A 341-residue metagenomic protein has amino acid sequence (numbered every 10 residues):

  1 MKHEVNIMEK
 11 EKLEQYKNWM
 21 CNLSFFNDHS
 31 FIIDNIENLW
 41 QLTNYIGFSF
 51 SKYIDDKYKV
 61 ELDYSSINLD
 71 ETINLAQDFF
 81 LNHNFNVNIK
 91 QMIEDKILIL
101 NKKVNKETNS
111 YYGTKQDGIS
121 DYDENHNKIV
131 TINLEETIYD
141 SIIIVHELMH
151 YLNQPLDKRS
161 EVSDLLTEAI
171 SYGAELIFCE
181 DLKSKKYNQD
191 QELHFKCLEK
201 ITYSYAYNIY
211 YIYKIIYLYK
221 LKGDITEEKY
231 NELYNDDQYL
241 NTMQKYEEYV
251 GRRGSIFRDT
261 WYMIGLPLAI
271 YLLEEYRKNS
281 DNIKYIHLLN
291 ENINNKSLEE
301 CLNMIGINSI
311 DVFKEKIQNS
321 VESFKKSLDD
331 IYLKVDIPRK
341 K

Functional and structural regions predicted by a protein language model:
K2-I129, N308, S320, F324-V335: Contiguous, non-catalytic segments that form substrate-binding/exosite surfaces or channel walls
Q15, W19-I33, F48-Y53, N231-K341: C-terminal, non-catalytic "cap/extension" segments appended to globular domains
N22-N27, H83-V87, P155-V162, E180-L193 (+2 more regions): Inter-helical turn/loop segments and adjacent helix faces that build the functional surface of alpha-helical bundle
D56-Y64, N125-T137, Q154-V162, E192-E199 (+1 more regions): Glycine- and acidic
I119-N127, I142-P155, Q238-Y246: Active-site-adjacent bridging/hinge elements
E135-K158, E168-S171, L176: Active-site recognition of the HExxH zinc-binding catalytic motif
E161-S204, G265, A269, I305: Post-HExxH zinc-binding segment in Zn-dependent metallohydrolases
K183-G254: Long, amphipathic alpha-helical stalk/connector segments used for oligomerization, subunit docking, or mechanical
